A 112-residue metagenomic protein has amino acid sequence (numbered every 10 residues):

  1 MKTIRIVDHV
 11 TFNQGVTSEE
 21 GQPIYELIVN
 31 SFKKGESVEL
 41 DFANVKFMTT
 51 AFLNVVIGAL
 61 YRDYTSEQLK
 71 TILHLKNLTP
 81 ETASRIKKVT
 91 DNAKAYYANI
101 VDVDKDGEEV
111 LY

Functional and structural regions predicted by a protein language model:
M1-F42, K46, G58-Y112: STAS-like cytosolic regulatory interaction modules
E20, F52-L53: Residues at alpha-helix caps and immediate loop-helix transition turns in enzyme cores, especially N- and C-cap
